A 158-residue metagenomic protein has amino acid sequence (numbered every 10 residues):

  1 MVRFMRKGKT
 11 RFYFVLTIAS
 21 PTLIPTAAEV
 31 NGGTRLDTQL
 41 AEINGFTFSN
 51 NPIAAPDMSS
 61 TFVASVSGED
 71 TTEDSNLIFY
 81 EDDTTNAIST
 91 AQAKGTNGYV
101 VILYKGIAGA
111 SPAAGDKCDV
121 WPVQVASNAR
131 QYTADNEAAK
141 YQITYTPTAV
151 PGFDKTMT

Functional and structural regions predicted by a protein language model:
M1-I78, P122-A139: Solvent-exposed edge beta-strands and adjacent loop segments that serve as assembly or binding interfaces
V2-M5, V150-T158: Viral virion structural and adsorption modules
S60-V120, F153-T158: Extracellular/virion structural assembly segments
Y104-F153: Short beta-strand and beta-hairpin "edge-sheet" elements
